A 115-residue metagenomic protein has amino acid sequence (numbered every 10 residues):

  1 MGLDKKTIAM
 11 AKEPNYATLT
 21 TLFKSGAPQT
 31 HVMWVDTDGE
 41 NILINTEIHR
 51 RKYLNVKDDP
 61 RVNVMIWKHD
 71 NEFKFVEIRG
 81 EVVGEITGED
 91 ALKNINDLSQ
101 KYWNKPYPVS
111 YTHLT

Functional and structural regions predicted by a protein language model:
M1-A17: Extreme N-terminal tail/first-helix region
P14-I48, V56, V62-I66, V76-I78: Short beta-strand segments
T18, P106-V109: Secondary-structure transition/capping residues
H49-Y107: Short, structured beta-strand-loop surface elements
T112-T115: Conserved small/polar residues in nucleotide/adenosyl-binding loops
